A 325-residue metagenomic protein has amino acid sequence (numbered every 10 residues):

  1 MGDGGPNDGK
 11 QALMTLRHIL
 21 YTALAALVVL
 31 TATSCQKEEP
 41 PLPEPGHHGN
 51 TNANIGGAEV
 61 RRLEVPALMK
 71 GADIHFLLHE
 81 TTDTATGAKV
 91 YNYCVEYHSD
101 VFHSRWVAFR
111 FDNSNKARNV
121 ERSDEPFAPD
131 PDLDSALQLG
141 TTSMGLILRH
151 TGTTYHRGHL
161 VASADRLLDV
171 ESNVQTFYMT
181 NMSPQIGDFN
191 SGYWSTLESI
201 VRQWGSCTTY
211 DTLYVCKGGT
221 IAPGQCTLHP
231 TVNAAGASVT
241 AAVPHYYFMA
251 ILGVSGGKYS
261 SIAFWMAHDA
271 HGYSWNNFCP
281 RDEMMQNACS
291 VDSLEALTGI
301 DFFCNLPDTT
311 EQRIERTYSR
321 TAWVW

Functional and structural regions predicted by a protein language model:
G2-L13: Short, Lys/Arg-enriched N-terminal segments with co-localized hydrophobic residues within the first ~10-30 amino acids
A12-A23: Bacterial N-terminal signal peptides that target proteins for export
T31-S34: C-terminal motif of bacterial Sec signal peptides marking the signal peptidase cleavage site
Q36-W325: Domain-level detector for secreted/extracellular nuclease and nuclease-toxin modules, and for the ENPP-like C-terminal
